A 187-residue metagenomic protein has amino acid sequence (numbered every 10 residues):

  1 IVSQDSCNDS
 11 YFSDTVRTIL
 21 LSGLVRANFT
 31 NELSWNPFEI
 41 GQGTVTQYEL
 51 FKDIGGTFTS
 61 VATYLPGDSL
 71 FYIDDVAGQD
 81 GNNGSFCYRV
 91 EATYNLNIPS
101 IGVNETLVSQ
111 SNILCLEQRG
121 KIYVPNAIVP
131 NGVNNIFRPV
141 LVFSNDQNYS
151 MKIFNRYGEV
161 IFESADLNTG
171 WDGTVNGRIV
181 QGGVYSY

Functional and structural regions predicted by a protein language model:
I1-D9, Y72-G102: Beta-strand-rich modules
D5-T44, N97-A127: Pro/Thr/Ser/Gly-rich low-complexity, intrinsically disordered linker/stalk tracts
T15, V61-T63, E163: Residue-level detector of high-confidence beta-strand sites
A27-E32, P66-F71, A165-L167: Ser/Thr- and Asn-enriched, surface-exposed coil loops between beta-strands
P37, S111-Y187: Short loop/turn motifs at secondary-structure boundaries
F38-F58, N145-S150: Solvent-exposed loop/turn segments flanking beta-strands in beta-repeat/beta-sandwich domains
V45, G81-C87, D146, G182-V184: Extracellular Ig-like/FN3 beta-sandwich strand-entry sites
Q47-N83: Recognizes extended acidic, P/S/T-rich segments that occur within or adjacent to Ig-like beta-sandwich modules
